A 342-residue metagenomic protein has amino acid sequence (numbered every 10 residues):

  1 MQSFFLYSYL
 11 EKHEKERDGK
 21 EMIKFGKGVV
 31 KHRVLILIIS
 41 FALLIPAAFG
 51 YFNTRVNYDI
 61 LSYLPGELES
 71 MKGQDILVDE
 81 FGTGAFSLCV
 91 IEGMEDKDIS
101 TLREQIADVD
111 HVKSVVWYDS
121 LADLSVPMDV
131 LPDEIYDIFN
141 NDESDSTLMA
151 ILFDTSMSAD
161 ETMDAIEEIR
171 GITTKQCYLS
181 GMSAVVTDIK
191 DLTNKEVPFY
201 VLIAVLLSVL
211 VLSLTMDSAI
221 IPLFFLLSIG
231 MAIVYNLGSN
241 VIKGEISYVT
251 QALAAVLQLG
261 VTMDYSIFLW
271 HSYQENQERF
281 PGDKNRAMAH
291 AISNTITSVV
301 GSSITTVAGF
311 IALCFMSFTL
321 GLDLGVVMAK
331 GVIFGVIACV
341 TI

Functional and structural regions predicted by a protein language model:
M1-V56, M157-I342: Membrane-embedded transmembrane helical bundles of large multi-pass transporters/channels
Y51-V90, V126-D142, L152-F153, M157-E161: Solvent-exposed, non-transmembrane loop/terminal regulatory segments of multi-pass membrane proteins
E67, M71-K72, K97-L152, T187-D191: Extracytoplasmic
G82-G84, E95, D108-H111, G171-C177: Short glycine/proline-enriched coil/turn segments at helix->beta-strand junctions
G84-L88, S146-L148, A254-V256: Short, solvent-exposed beta-strand edge segments and adjacent coil->beta transition regions
L88-V90, L148-L152, Y178, S266-F268: Soluble periplasmic/extracytoplasmic beta-strand elements of cell-envelope proteins
V90-D96, K284: Conserved short loop/turn motifs at secondary-structure junctions
I91-E92, Y118, L152-D154, M182-S183: Active-site-proximal beta-strand/loop segments in catalytic clefts of secreted hydrolases
